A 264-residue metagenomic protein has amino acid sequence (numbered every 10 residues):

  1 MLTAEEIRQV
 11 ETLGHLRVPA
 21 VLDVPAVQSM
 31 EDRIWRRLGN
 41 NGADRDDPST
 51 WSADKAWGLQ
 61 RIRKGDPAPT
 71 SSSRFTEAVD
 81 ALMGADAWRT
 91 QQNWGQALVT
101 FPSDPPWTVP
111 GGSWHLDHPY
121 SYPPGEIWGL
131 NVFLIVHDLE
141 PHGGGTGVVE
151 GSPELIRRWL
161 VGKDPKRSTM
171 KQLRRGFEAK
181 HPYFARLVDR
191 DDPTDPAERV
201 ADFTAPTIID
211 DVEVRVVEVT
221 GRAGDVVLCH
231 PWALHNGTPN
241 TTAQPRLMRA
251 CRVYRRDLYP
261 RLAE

Functional and structural regions predicted by a protein language model:
M1-T12, P19-P123: Non-heme Fe(II)-dependent double-stranded beta-helix
L38, G42, G147-V149, R158 (+1 more regions): Double-stranded beta-helix
N131-L134, Q244-Y259: A short hydrophobic beta-strand segment most commonly corresponding to one strand of the jelly-roll/cupin
V132, C229, H235-T242: Short beta-strand His + acidic residue motifs that chelate non-heme Fe in jelly-roll/DSBH and cupin folds
P141-L228, A233: Double-stranded beta-helix
R222, T238-M248: Ligand-binding loop in jelly-roll beta-barrel domains
